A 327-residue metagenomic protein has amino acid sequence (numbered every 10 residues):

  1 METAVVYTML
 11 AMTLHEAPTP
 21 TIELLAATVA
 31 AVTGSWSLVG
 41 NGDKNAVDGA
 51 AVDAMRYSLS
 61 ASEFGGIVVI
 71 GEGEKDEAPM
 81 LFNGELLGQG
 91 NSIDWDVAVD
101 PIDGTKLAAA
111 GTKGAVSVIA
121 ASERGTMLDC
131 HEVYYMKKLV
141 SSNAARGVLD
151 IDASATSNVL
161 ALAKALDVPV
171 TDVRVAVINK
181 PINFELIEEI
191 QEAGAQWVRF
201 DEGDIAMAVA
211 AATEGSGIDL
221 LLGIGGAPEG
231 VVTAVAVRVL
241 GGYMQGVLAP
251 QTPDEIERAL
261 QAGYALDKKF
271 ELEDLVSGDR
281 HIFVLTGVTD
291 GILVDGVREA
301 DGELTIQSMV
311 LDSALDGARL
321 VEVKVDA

Functional and structural regions predicted by a protein language model:
A4-A98, L160, K164, I205-A206 (+3 more regions): N-terminal subdomain of lithium-sensitive/metallo-dependent phosphomonoesterases centered on the IMPase/IPPase/PAP
L10-T13, P20, A210-P228, V232-A327: Oxyanion/phosphate-interacting regions
S60-A61, L86-S92, D100, A108-T112 (+5 more regions): Solvent-exposed alpha-helices and their adjacent loops that cap or buttress functional pockets in soluble metabolic
V68-E72, V97-V99, A108-A110, D129-C130 (+5 more regions): General beta-strand structural signal in soluble alpha/beta enzymes
M80-F82, A110-T112, H131-V133, E185-Q191 (+3 more regions): Short acidic, glycine/serine/threonine-rich loops at helix termini
S92-D103, L107-L128: DPxDG-like acidic metal-binding loop motif
V118, E123-F200, A262, D279 (+1 more regions): Acidic beta-strand-loop-alpha-helix segment within the catalytic core of divalent metal-dependent phosphate-processing
K180-N183, Q191-G223, A227-V231: A contiguous, surface-oriented mixed alpha/beta subdomain in the mid-to-C-terminal portion of proteins that forms
